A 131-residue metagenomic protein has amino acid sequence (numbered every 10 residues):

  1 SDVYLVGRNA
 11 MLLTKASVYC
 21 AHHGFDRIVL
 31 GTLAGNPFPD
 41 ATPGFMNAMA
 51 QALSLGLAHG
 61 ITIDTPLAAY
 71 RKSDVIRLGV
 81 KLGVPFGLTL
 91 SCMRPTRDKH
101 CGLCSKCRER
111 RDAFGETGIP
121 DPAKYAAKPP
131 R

Functional and structural regions predicted by a protein language model:
S1-R131: Nucleotide-activated chemistry modules centered on ATP-dependent adenylation/adenylyltransferase
